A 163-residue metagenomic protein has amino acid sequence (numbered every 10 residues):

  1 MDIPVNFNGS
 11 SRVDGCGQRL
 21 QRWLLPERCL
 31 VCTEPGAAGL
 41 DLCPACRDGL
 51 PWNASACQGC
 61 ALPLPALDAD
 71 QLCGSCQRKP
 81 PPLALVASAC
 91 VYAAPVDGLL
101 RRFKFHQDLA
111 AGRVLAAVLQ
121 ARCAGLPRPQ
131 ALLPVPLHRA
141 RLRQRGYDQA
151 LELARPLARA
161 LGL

Functional and structural regions predicted by a protein language model:
M1-L163: Glycine-rich phosphate/pyrophosphate-handling loop used in enzymes and phosphotransfer proteins
